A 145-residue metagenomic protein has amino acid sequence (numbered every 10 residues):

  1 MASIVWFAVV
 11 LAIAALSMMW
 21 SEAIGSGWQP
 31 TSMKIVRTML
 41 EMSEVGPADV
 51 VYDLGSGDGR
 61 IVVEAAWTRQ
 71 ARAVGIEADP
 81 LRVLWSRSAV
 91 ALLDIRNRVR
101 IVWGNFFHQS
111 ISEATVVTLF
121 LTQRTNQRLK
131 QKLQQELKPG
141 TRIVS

Functional and structural regions predicted by a protein language model:
M1-G46: S-adenosyl-L-methionine
P47-G57: Conserved class I S-adenosyl-L-methionine
R60-R69: Conserved SAM-binding loop of SAM-dependent methyltransferases across substrates and taxa, primarily the Class I
R72-E77: Conserved SAM-binding motif I beta-strand of class I
V83-E113: S-adenosyl-L-methionine
I111-F120, Q127: Short SAM/SAH-binding signature in class I
R124-E136: A short, conserved alpha-helix within the catalytic core of class I
G140-S145: Conserved beta-strand signature within the Rossmann-like core of class I S-adenosyl-L-methionine
